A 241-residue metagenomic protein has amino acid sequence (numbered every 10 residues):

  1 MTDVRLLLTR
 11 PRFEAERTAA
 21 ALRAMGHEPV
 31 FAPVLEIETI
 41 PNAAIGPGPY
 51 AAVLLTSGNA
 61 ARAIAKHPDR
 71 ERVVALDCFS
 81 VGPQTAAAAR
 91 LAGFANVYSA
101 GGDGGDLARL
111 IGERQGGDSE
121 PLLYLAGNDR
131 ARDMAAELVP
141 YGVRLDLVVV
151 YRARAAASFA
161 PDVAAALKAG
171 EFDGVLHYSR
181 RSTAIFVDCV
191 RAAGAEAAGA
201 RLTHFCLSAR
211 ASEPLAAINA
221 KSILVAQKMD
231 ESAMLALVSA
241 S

Functional and structural regions predicted by a protein language model:
M1-S241: Signature of uroporphyrinogen-III synthase
